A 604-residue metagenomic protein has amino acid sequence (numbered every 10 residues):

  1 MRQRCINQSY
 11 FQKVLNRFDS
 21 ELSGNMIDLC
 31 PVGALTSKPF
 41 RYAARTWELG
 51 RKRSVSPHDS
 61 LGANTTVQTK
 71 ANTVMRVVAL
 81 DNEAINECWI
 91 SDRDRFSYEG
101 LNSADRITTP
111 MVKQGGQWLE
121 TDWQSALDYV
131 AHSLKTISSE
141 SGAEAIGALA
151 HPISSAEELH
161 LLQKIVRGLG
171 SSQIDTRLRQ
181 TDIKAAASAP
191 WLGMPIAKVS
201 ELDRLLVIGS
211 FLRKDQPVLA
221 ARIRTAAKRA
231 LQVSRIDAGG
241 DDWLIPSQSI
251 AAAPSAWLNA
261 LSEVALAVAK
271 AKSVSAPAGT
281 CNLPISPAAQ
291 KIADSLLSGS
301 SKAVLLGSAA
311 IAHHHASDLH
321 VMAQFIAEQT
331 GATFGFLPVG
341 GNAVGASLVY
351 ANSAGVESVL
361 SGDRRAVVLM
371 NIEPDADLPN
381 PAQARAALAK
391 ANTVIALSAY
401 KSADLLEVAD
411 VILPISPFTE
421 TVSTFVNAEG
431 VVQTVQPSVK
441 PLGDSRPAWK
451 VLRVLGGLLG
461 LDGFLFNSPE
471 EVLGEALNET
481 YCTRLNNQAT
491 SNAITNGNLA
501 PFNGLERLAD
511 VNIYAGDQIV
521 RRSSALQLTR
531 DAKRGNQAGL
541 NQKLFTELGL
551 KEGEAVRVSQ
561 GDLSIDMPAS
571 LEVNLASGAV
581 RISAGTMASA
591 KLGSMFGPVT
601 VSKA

Functional and structural regions predicted by a protein language model:
M1-S275, K533-G535, K543-E547, D566-S570 (+1 more regions): N-terminal export/assembly segments and adjacent metallocofactor-ligating motifs of anaerobic energy-metabolism
V14, A187-G193, S286-K291, A351-A354: Active-site-adjacent structural elements in folded domains
S37-F40, S141-A145, V274-A278, T333-L337 (+1 more regions): Flexible, glycine/charged-enriched surface loops at secondary-structure junctions
A145, Q163, S200-V207, R213-D242 (+5 more regions): A cross-kingdom feature strongest in bacterial/archaeal respiratory oxidoreductases
A145-A150, K302-L306, A366-V368: Periplasmic-binding protein-like
S171-I183, A230-G240, Q329-V344, A391-S402: A generic structural motif
A238-G239, I245-P277, S286, A316-F325 (+4 more regions): Short alpha-helices
L297-G362: A glycine-rich, hydrophobic/aromatic-adjacent loop/helix-cap motif
